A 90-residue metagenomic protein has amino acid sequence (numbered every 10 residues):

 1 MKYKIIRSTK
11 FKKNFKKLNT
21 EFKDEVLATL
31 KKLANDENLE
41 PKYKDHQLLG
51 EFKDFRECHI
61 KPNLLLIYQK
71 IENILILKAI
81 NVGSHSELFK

Functional and structural regions predicted by a protein language model:
K2-I6, K13-K17, K23-D24, A28 (+2 more regions): Enriched for short, Lys/Arg-rich terminal
K4, K10, K42-H46: Unusually extended, aromatic-enriched hydrophobic runs near protein termini
K17, E21, L33-D36: Residues at alpha-helix boundaries and the short loops/turns that link adjacent helices
K32-C58: A short, surface-exposed loop/turn module that caps and links secondary-structure elements
